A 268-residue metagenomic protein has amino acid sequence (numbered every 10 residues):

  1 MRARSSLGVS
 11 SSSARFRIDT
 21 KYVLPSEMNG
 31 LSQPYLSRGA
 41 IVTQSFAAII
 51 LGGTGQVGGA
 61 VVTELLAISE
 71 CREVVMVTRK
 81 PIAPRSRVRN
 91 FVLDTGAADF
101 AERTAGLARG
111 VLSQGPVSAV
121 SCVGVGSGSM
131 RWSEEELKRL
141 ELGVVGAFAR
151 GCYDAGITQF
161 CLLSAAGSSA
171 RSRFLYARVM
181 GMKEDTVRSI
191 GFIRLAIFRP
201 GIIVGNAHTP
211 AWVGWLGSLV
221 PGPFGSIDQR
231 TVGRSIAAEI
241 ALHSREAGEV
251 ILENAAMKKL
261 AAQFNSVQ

Functional and structural regions predicted by a protein language model:
R2-S6, S10-R17, Y22, S26 (+1 more regions): Low-acidity, Ser/Thr- and Arg-rich intrinsically disordered low-complexity segments
Q33-I41: A short, basic/flexible loop-to-alpha-helix module at the beginning of a structural domain
F46-I68: N-terminal Rossmann NAD(P)H-binding glycine-rich loop of SDR-like oxidoreductase domains
A48, V88-A147, G151-D154: NAD(P)H-binding glycine-rich loop region in Rossmannoid oxidoreductase-like domains and their noncatalytic homologs
S69-R72, S169-Q268: Oxidoreductase cofactor-interface core, primarily capturing Rossmann-like NAD(P)-dependent enzymes
M76-A83: Short, polar loop motifs at secondary-structure junctions
K80, V125, M130-G181, D185 (+1 more regions): Conserved Rossmann-fold NAD(P)-dependent oxidoreductase catalytic core, especially the SDR/UDP-sugar
